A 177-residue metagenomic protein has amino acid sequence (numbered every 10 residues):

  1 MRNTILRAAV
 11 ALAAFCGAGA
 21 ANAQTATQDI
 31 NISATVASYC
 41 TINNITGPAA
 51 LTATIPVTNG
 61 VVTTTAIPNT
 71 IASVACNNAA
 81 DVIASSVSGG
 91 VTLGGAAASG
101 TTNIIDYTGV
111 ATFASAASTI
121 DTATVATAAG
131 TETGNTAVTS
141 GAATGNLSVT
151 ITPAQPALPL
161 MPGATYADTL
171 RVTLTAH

Functional and structural regions predicted by a protein language model:
M1-A23: Gram-negative bacterial Sec-dependent N-terminal signal peptides
A9, F15-A18, T54, G94-A96 (+4 more regions): Low-complexity, intrinsically disordered/propeptide-like segments
A23-T108, T133-H177: N-terminal small/polar-rich segments of proteins
F113-N146: Extracellular beta-sheet repeat scaffolds used for adhesion and glycan interaction
